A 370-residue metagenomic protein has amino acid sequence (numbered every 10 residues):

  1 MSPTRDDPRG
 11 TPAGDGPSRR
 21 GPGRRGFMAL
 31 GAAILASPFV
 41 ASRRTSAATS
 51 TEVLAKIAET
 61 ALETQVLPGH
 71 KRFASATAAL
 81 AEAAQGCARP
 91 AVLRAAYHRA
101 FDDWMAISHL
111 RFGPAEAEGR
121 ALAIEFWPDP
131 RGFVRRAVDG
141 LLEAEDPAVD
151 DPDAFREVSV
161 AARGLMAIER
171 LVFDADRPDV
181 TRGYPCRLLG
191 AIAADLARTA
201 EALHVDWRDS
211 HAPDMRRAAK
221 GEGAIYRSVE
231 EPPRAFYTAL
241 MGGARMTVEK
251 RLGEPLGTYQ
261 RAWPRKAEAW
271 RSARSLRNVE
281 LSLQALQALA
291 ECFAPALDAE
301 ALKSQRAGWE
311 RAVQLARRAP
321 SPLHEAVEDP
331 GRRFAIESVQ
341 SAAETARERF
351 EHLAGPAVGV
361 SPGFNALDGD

Functional and structural regions predicted by a protein language model:
M1-P22, A33-A36: N-terminal secretory signal peptides
R20-A29, I34-T49: N-terminal twin-arginine translocation
T49-D370: Mature extracytoplasmic or organellar-lumen-exposed domains after removal of signal/transit peptides
